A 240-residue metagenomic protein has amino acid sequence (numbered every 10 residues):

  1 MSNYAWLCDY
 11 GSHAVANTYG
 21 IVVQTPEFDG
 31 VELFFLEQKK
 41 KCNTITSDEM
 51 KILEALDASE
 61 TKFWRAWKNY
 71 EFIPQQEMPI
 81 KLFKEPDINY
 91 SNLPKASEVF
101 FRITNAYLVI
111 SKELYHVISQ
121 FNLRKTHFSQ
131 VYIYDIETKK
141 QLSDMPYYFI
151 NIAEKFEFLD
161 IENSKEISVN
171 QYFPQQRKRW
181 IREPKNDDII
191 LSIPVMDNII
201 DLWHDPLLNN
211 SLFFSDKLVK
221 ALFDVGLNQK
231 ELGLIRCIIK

Functional and structural regions predicted by a protein language model:
M1-M50: N-terminal ordered "arm"
G30-E77: Glycine/small-residue-rich interface belts in oligomeric ring/scaffold proteins and their assembly partners
S59-I110, H116: Short N-terminal edge-element motif at the start of the domain
S91-F158: Extracellular-facing segments of soluble proteins and assemblies that are Gly/Ser/Thr-biased and enriched in aromatics
S111-K112, L212-D216: Short coil/turn motifs at helix boundaries and re-entrant loops, enriched in small/polar and proline residues
K140-L202: Aromatic/basic-lined ligand-recognition segments that form π-stacking hydrophobic pockets flanked by Lys/Arg to engage
L208-N209: Acidic/histidine-enriched, beta-strand-rich ligand/metal-binding domains
K217-K240: C-terminal structured interaction module
